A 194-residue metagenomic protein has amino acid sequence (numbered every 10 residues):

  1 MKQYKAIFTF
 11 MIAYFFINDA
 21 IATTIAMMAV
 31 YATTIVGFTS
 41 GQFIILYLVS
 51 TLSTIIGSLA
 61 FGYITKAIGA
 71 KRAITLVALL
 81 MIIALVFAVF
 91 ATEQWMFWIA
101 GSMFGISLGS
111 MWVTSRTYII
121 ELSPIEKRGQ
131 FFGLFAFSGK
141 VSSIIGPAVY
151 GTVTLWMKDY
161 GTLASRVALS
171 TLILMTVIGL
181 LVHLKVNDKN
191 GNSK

Functional and structural regions predicted by a protein language model:
A26-Q42: Short amphipathic helix-loop junctions that connect adjacent transmembrane helices in Major Facilitator Superfamily/SLC
S40-G41, I125-A136: Loop-to-transmembrane helix entry/capping segments in MFS-fold secondary transporters and related SLC/MFSD carriers
I56-A70, T154: Helix-to-loop junctions at the C-terminal end of transmembrane segments in multipass secondary transporters
R72-F87: Structural signature of the two symmetry-related core transmembrane helices
V89-G101: Helix-loop junctions at membrane interfaces in 12-TM secondary transporters
S110-P124: Intracellular juxtamembrane helix-capping segments at the cytosolic ends of symmetry-related transmembrane helices
T152-T176: A membrane-interface helix-boundary motif in multi-pass transporters
S170-K194: Multi-pass alpha-helical transporter architecture, strongest for 12-TM Major Facilitator/SLC carriers used
